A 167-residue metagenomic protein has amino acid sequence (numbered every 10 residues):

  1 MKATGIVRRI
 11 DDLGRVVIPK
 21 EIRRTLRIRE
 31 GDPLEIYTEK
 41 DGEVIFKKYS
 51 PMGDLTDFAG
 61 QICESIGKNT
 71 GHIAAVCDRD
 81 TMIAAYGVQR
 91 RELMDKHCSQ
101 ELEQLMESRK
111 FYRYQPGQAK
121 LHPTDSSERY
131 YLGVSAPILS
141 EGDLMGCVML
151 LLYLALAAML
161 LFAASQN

Functional and structural regions predicted by a protein language model:
M1, I28, S65-K68, D125-Y130: Short loop/turn motifs at secondary-structure junctions and domain boundaries
V7-A84: Intrinsically disordered, low-complexity terminal regulatory regions
L34, H72, R91, L139-E141 (+1 more regions): Mature, Sec-exported extracytoplasmic domains of Gram-positive
G42, I138-L150: Short hydrophobic/glycine-rich mini-motifs in sensory/regulatory modules that couple input to downstream signaling
T56-I66, C98-E103, C147, L151-N167: Juxtadomain coupling helices with adjacent low-complexity linkers
C63-D125: Structured interaction and signal-relay segments at domain junctions
L121, S127-L139: A short beta-strand signature within small-molecule sensing/ligand-binding domains used in signal transduction
